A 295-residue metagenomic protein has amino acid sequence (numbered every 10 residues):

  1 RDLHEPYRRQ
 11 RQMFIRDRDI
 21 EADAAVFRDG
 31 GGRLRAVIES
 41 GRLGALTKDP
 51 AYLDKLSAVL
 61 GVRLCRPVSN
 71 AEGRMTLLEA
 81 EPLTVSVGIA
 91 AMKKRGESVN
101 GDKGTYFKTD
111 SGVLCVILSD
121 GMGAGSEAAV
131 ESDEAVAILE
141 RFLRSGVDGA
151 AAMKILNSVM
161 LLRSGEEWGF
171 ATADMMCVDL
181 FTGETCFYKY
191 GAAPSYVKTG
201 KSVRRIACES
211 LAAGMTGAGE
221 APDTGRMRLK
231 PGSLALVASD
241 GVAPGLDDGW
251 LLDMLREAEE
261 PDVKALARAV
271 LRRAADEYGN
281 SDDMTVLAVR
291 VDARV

Functional and structural regions predicted by a protein language model:
D2-I15: Single conserved hydrophobic/aromatic residue that forms the stacking wall/gate of nucleotide- or nucleobase-binding
R16-G32, A51-G73, A80-P82, A129-G200 (+3 more regions): Catalytic core of PPM/PP2C metal-dependent serine/threonine phosphatase domains
G30, R35-A51: Extended, domain-scale alpha-helical bundle/helix-rich regions
G30-L34, L83-T84, D110-C115, P231-L234 (+2 more regions): Short hydrophobic/glycine-rich mini-motifs in sensory/regulatory modules that couple input to downstream signaling
V37, T185-K189, A207: Amphipathic coiled-coil signal-relay and dimerization helices
E79-K103, M153, N157-R163, A193-R226 (+2 more regions): PP2C/PPM family metal-dependent serine/threonine protein phosphatase catalytic domain, recognizing the conserved
G112-A124, F187-G191, G225-W250, V289: Conserved beta-strand-loop-short alpha-helix elements that form and flank the Mn2+/Mg2+-coordinating active site
G121-G146, R205, E209-G217, S233-S281 (+1 more regions): Active-site-proximal, acidic helix/loop segment immediately C-terminal to a metal-coordinating Asp/Glu
